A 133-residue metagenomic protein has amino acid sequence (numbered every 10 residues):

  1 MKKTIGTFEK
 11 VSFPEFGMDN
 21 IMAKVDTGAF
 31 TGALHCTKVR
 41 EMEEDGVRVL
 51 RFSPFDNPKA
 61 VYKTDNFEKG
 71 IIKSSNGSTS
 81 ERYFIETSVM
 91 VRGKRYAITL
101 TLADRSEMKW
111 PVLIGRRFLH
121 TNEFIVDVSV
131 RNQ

Functional and structural regions predicted by a protein language model:
M1-Q133: Pepsin/retropepsin-fold aspartyl endopeptidases
